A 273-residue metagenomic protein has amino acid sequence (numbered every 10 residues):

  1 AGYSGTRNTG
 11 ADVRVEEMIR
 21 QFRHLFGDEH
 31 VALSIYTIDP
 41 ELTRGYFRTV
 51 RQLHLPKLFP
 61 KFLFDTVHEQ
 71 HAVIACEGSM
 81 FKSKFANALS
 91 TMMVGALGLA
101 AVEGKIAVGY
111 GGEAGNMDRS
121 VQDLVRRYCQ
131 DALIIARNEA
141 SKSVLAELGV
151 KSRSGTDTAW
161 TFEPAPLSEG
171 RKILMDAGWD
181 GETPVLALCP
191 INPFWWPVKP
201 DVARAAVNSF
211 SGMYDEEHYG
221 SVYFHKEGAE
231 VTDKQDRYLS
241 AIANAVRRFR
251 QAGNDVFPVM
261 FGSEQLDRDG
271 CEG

Functional and structural regions predicted by a protein language model:
A1-G273: Active-site anion-handling motifs in enzyme catalytic cores
